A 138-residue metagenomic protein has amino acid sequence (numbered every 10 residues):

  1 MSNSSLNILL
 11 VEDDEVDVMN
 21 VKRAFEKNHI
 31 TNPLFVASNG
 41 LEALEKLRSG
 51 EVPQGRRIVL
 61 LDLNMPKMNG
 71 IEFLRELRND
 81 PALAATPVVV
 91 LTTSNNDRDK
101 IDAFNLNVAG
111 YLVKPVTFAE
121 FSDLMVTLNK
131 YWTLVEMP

Functional and structural regions predicted by a protein language model:
L6-E26, V59: Conserved acidic segment of CheY-like receiver
K22, V36-I58, S122: Acidic, metal-coordinating helix/loop segments flanking the phosphotransfer/catalytic sites of two-component signaling
V36, K67-M68, D97, N105: Residue-level signal for the "D+5" position in two-component response regulator receiver
L63-M65: Receiver (REC) domain active-site loop signature in two-component systems and cognate sites in sensor histidine kinases
A109: Short, glycine/charged-rich "phosphate-handling" switch motifs in NTP-dependent and phosphotransfer domains
V116-L128, V135-E136: C-terminal output helix
